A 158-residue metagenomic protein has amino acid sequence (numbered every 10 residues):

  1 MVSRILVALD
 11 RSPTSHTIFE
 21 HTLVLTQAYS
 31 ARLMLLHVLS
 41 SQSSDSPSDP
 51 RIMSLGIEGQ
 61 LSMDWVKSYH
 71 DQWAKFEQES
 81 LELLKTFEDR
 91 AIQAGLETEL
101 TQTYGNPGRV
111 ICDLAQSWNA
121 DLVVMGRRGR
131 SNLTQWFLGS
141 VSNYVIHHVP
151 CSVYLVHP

Functional and structural regions predicted by a protein language model:
S3-K67, A94, E99: Small/aliphatic-rich secondary-structure junction motif
H37, R127-R128, P158: Short secondary-structure boundary segments
Q42-S43, A74, Q78-V123: Structural beta-alpha unit
L122-H147: Glycine-rich, Arg-bearing micro-motifs that act as flexible, cationic patches
C151-P158: Short, flexible loop segments at boundaries between secondary-structure elements
